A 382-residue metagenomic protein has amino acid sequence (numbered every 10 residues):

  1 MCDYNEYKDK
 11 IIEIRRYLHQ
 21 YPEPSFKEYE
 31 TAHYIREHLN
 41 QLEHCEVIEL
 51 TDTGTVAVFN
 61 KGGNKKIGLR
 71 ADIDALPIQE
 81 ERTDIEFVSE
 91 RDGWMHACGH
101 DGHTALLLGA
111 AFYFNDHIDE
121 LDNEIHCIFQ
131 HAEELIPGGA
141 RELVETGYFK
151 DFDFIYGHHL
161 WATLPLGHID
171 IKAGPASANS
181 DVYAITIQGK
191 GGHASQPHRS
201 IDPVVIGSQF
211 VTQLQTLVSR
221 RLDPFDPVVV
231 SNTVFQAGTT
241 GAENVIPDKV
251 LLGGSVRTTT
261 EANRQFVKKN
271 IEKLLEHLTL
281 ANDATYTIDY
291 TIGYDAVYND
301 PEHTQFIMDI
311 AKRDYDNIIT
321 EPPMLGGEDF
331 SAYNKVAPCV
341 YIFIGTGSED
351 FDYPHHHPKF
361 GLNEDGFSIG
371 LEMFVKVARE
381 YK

Functional and structural regions predicted by a protein language model:
M1-H96, D101, A105-L108, F112-N123: Acidic/His- and Gly-rich active-site-bordering loop/insert found across diverse amide/peptide-bond hydrolases
Y7-K10, I14, K27-I35, K65 (+16 more regions): General structural feature for long, well-ordered alpha-helical segments within catalytic domains of soluble enzymes
L18, L69, H100, C127 (+7 more regions): Divalent metal-coordination and catalytic microenvironments
E23, D72-D74, A132-E134, W161 (+3 more regions): Active-site beta-loop-alpha junctions enriched in small/polar residues
T55, L76-M95, D101-G102, L108 (+3 more regions): Histidine/acidic-residue-rich, glycine-tolerant segments that coordinate divalent metal ions
G68-R70, Q79, Y183, Y341-G347: Non-cysteine beta-strand/loop elements that form the S-adenosyl-L-methionine
S208-K382: Metal-dependent amide/peptide-bond hydrolase catalytic core, centered on the "pita-bread" metallohydrolase fold
